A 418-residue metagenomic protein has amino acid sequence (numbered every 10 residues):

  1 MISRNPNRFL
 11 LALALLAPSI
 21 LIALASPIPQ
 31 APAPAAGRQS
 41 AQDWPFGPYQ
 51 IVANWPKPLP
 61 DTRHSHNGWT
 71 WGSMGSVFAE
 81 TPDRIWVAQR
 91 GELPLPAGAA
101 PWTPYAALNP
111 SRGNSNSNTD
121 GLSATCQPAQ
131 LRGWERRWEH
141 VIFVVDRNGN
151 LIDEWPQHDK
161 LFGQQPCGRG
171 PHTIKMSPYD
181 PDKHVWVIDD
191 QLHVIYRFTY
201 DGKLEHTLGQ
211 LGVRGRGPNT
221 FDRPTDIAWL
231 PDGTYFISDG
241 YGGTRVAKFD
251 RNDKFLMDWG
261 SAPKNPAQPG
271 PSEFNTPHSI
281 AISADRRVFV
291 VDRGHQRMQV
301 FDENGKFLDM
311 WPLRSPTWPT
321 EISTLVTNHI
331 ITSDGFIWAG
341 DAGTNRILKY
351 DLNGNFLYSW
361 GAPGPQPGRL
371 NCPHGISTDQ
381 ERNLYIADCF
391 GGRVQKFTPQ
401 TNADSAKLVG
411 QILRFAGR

Functional and structural regions predicted by a protein language model:
I2-L13: Bacterial N-terminal signal peptides that target proteins for export
A12-A23: Bacterial N-terminal signal peptides
A23-R418: Eukaryotic scaffold repeat domains enriched in small/polar residues
